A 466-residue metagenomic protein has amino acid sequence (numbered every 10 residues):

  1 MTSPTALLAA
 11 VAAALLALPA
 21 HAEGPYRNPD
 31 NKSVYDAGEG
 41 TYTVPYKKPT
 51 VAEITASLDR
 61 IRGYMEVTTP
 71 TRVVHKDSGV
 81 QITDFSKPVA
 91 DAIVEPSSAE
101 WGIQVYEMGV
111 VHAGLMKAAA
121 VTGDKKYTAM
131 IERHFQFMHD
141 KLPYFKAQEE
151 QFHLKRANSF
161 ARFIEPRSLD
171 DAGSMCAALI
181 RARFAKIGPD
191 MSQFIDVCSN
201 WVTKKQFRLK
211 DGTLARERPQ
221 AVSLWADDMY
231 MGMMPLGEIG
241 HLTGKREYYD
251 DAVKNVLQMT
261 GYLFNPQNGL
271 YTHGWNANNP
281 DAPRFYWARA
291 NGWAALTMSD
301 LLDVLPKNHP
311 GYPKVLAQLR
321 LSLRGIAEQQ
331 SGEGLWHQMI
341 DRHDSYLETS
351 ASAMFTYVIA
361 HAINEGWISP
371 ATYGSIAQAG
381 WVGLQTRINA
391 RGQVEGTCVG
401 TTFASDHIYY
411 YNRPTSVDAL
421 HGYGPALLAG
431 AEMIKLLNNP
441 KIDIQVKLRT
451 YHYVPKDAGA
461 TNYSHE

Functional and structural regions predicted by a protein language model:
M1-S3: N-terminal secretory signal peptides that target proteins for export/translocation
A6-A17: Bacterial N-terminal signal peptides
A20-A22: Boundary at the C-terminal end of the N-terminal hydrophobic targeting segment
G24-G109, V121-T128, H134-A178, A182-Q193 (+4 more regions): CBM-like carbohydrate-recognition segments
V105-M108, H112-L115, G232: Amphipathic alpha-helical regulatory regions
H112-L115, L179, S199, L236 (+4 more regions): Hydrophobic core/packing positions within alpha-helical solenoid repeats
T128-E132, D140-W275, P280-R284, R391: Extended ligand-binding groove/face enriched in aromatic
Q193, A226-Q338, S345-T356, I368-T402 (+3 more regions): Extended ligand-binding clefts on enzyme/binding-domain cores
